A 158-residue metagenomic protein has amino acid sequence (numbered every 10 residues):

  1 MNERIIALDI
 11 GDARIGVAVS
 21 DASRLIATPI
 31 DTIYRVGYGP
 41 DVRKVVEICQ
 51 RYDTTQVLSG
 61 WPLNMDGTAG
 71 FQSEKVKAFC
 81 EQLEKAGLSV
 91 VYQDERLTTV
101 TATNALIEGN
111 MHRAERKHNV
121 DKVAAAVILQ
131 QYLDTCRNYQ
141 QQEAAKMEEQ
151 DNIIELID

Functional and structural regions predicted by a protein language model:
N2-I5, A13-D158: Phosphate- and other anionic-substrate recognition elements at nucleic-acid/protein interfaces
D9: Conserved catalytic-loop position in the HRD/HxD motif
